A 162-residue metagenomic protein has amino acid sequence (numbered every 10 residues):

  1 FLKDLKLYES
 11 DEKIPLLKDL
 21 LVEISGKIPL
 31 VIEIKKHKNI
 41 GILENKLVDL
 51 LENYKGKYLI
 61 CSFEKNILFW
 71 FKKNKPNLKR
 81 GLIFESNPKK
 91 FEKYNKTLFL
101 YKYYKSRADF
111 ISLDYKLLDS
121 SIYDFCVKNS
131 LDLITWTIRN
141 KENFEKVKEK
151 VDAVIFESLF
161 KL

Functional and structural regions predicted by a protein language model:
F1-P88, S106-D109, L113-K116: Metal-dependent phosphodiesterase/phospholipase catalytic core, i.e., the His/Asp/Glu-rich active-site region
E12, I83-E85, K90-L162: C-terminal active-site rim and adjoining tail of enzyme catalytic domains
